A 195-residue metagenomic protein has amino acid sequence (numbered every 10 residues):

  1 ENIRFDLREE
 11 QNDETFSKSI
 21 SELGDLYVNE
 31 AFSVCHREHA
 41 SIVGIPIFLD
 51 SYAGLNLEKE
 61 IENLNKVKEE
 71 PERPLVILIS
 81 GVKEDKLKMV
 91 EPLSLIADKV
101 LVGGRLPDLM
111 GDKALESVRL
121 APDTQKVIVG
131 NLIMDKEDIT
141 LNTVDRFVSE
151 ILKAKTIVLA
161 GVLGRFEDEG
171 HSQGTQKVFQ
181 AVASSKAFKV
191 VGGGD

Functional and structural regions predicted by a protein language model:
N2-D195: Active-site loop-to-helix "anion-binding N-cap" substructures in soluble metabolic enzymes
